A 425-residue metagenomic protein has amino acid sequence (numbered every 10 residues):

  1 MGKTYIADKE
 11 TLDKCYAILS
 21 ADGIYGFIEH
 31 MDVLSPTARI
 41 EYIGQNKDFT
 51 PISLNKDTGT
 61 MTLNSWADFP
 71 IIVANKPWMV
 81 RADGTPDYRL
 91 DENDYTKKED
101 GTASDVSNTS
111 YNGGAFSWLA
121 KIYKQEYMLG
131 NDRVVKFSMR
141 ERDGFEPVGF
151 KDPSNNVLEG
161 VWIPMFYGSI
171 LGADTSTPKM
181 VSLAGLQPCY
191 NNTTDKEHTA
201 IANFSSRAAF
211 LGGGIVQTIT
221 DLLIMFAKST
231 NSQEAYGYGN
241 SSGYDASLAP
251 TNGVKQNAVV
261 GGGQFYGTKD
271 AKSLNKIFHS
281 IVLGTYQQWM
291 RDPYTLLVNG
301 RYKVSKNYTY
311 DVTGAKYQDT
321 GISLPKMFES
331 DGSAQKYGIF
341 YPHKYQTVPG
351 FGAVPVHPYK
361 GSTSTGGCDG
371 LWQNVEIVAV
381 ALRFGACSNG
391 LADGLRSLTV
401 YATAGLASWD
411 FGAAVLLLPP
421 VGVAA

Functional and structural regions predicted by a protein language model:
M1-C15: Short, low-complexity N-terminal tether/leader segments at secretion or assembly junctions of large, surface-exposed
L12-D174, F204-G214: Extended N-terminal export/anchoring regions of large proteins
Y25-D32, K47, Q217, Y238-V254 (+3 more regions): C-terminal, surface-exposed recognition/capping segments
A103-G113, R140-G284: Short aromatic-cysteine micro-motif
Y127-L129, L297-K303, A404: Cytochrome P450 core scaffold surrounding the K-helix E-X-X-R motif and the conserved "meander" helix-loop region
G168-N192, Y302-M327: A solvent-exposed, charged loop/short amphipathic helix patch at secondary-structure junctions
T199-A202, S206, P293, V312 (+1 more regions): Extracellular/surface-associated beta-sandwich interaction domains
K272-R301, K306: Extracytoplasmic, non-cytosolic globular domains
